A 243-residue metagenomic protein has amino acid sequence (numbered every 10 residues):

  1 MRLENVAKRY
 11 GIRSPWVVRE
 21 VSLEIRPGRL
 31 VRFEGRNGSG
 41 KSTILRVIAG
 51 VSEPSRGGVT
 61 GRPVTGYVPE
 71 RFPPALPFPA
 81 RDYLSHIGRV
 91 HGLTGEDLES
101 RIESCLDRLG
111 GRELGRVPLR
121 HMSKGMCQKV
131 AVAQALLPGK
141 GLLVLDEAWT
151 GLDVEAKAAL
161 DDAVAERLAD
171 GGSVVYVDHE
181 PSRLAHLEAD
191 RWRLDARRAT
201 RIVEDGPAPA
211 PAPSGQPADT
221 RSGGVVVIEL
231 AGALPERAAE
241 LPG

Functional and structural regions predicted by a protein language model:
M1-E20: A short, flexible loop at the N-terminus of ABC-type nucleotide-binding domains that lies
E34-R36: The feature captures the beta-strand-to-loop junction immediately N-terminal to the Walker
A49: Helix-to-loop junction immediately C-terminal to a conserved catalytic motif
S85, R89, D97-L114: Conserved ABC ATPase "signature" region
V132: Hydrophobic anchor residue at the start of the ABC signature
L143-E147: Catalytic Walker B motif of ABC-type/P-loop ATPase nucleotide-binding domains
V177-H179: H-loop/switch region of ABC-family ATPase nucleotide-binding domains
